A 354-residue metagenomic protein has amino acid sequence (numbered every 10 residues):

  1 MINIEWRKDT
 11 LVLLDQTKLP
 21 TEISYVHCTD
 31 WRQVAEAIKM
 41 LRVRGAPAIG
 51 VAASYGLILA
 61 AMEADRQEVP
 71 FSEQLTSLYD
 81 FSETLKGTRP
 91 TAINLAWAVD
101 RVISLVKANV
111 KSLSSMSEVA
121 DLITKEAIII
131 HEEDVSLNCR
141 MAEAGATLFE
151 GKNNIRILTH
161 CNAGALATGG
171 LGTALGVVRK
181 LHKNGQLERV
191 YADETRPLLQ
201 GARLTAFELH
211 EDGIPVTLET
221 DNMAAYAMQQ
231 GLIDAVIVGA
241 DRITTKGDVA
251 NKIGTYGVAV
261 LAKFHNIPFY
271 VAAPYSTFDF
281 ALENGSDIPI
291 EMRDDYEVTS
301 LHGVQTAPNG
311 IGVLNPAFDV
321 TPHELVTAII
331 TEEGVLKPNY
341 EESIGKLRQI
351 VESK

Functional and structural regions predicted by a protein language model:
I2-L113: Long amphipathic alpha-helical segments
L14, A52, A96-A98, L158-N162 (+3 more regions): Short beta-strand segments
V26-R42, T76, T147-G151, I155-T159 (+1 more regions): Short, hydrophobic/aliphatic alpha-helical segments
H27, W31-V34, A46, G50 (+14 more regions): Generic structural signal for well-ordered, non-membrane alpha-helical segments in soluble metabolic enzymes
M40-G56, R89, N94-L95, N162-G170 (+1 more regions): Conserved phosphate/anionic-ligand binding catalytic regions in large, soluble enzymes, centered on
N94-R156, Q186-E188, A192-V236: Ligand-binding beta-strand-loop-alpha-helix segment within the catalytic cores of soluble metabolic enzymes
G172-K183, A259: Histidine-anchored nucleotide/phosphate-binding helix
E194-K354: Conserved phosphate- and dinucleotide-binding cores of soluble alpha/beta proteins, encompassing both enzyme active
